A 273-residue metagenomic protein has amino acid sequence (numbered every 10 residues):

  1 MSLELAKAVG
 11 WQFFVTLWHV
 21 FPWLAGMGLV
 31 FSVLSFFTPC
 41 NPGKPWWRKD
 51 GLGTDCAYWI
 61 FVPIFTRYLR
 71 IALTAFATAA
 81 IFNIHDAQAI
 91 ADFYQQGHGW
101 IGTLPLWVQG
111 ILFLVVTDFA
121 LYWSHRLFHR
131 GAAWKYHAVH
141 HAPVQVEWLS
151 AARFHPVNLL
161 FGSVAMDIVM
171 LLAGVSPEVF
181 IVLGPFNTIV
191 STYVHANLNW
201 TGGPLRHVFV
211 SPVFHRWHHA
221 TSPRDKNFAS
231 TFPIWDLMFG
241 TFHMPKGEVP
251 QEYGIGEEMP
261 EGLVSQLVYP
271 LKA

Functional and structural regions predicted by a protein language model:
M1-F21, A25, A133, A142-R153 (+3 more regions): Cytosolic/stromal cytosol-facing helical appendages immediately following the last transmembrane segment
M1-G10, L73-P105, S176: Long, highly hydrophobic alpha-helical transmembrane signal-anchor segments
V15-A91, L106-L121: Specific transmembrane helices
G28-F37, V115-R130, P185-T201, S211-W217: Transmembrane alpha-helical segments that form the membrane-embedded catalytic/substrate-channel core of multi-pass
R70, T74, P156-V169: Core segments of transmembrane alpha-helices that mediate helix-helix packing or line hydrophobic substrate/ligand
G99-R126, A133, I181: Membrane-embedded alpha-helical segments that form the functional core of polytopic membrane enzymes, especially those
H129-V139: Membrane-interface helix/loop boundary segments of multi-pass membrane proteins
L172-F180: Transmembrane helix interruption/hinge and helix-loop junction motifs
